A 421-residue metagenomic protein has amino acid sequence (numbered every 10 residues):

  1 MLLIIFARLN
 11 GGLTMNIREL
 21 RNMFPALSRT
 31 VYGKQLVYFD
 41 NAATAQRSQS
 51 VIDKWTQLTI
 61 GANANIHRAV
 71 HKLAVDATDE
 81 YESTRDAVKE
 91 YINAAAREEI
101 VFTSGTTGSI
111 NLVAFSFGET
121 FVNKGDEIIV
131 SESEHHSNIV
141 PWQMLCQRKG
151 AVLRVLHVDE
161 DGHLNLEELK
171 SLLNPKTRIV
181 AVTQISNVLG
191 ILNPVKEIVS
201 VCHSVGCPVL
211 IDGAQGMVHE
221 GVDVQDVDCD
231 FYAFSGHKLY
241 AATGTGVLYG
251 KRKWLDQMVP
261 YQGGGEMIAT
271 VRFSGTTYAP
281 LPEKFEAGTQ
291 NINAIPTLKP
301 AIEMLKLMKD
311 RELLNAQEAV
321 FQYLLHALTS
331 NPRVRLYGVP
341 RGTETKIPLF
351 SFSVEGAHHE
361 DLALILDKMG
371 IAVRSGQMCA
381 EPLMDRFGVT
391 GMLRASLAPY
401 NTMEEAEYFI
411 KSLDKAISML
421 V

Functional and structural regions predicted by a protein language model:
L3-V421: Pyridoxal 5′-phosphate
